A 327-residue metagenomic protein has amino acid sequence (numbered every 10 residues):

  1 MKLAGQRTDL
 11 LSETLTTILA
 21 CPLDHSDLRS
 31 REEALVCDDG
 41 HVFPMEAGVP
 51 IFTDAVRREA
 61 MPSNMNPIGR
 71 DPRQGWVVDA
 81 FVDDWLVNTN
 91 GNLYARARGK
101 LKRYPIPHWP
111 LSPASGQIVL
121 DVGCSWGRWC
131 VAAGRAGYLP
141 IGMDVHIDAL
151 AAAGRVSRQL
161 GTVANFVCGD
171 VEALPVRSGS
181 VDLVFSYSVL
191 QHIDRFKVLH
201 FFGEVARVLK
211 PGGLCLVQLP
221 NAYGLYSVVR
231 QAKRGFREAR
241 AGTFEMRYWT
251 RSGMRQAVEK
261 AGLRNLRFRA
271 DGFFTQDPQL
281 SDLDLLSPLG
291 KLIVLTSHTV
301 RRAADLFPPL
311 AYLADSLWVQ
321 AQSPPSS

Functional and structural regions predicted by a protein language model:
K2-D9, L15-T16, D27, Q231-G235 (+2 more regions): A C-terminal cap/extension of S-adenosyl-L-methionine-dependent methyltransferases that defines the acceptor-substrate
A47, T53-A114, A132: Conserved class I S-adenosyl-L-methionine
W126-Y138: Conserved SAM-binding loop of SAM-dependent methyltransferases across substrates and taxa, primarily the Class I
H146-D148: Conserved SAM/SAH-binding beta-strand->alpha-helix loop
F185: A conserved beta-strand element that flanks and buttresses the S-adenosyl-L-methionine
L199-P211: A short glycine-rich, Lys/Arg-flanked "PGG" loop and its adjoining helix->strand segment in the class I
L216-E238: Conserved class I S-adenosyl-L-methionine
R237-G253: Acceptor-substrate binding/catalytic loop of class I
